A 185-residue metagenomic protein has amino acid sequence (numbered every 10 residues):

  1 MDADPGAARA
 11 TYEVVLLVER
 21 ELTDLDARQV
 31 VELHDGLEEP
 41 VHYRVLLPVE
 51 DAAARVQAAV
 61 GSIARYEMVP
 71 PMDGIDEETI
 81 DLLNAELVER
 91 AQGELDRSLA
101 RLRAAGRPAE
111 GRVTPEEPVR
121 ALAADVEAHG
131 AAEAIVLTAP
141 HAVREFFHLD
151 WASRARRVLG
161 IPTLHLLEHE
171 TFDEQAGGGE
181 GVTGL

Functional and structural regions predicted by a protein language model:
D2, G6, R103-E133: Structural beta-alpha unit
A3-E78, E168: Small/aliphatic-rich secondary-structure junction motif
Y12-V18, D81-N84, R97-P115: Acidic/glycine-enriched edge-of-secondary-structure segments
E13, E133-I135: Structural motif
G74-R90: A short acidic, glycine-rich active-site loop that binds or catalyzes chemistry on phosphate/adenosine moieties
L137-R154: Glycine-rich, Arg-bearing micro-motifs that act as flexible, cationic patches
R156-G179: Short, flexible loop segments at boundaries between secondary-structure elements
